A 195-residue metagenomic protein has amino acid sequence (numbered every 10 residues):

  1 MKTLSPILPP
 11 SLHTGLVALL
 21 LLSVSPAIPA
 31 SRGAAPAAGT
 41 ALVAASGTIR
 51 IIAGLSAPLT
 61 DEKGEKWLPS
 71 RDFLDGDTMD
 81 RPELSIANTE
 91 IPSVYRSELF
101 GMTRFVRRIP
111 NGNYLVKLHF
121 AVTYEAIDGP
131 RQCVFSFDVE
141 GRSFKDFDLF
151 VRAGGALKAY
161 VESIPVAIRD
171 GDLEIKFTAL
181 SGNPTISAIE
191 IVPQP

Functional and structural regions predicted by a protein language model:
M1-P10: N-terminal secretory signal peptides that target proteins for export/translocation
S11-S25: Bacterial N-terminal signal peptides
A27-P195: Compositionally biased, intrinsically disordered or flexible polar/acidic segments
